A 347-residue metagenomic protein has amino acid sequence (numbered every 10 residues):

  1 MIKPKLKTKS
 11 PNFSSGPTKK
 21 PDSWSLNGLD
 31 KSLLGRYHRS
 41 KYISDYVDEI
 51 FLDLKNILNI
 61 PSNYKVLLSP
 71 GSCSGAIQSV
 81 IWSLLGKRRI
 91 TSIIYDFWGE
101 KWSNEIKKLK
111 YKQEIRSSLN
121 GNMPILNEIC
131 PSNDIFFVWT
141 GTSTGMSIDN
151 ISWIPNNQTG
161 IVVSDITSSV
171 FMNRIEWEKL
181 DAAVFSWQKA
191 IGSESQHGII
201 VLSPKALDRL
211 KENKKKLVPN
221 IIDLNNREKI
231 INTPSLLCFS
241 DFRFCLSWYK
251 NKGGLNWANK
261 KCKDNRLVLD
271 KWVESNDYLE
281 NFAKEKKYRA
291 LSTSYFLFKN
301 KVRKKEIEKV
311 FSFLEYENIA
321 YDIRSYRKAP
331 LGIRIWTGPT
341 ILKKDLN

Functional and structural regions predicted by a protein language model:
M1-K41: N-terminal "arm"/small-domain region of PLP-dependent enzymes with the aminotransferase-like
N27-S79, S83, Y95-E105: Conserved N-terminal alpha-helix of the aminotransferase class I/II PLP-enzyme fold
G75, W82-I135: PLP-dependent aminotransferase-like
N120-F171, A182: Active-site phosphate-binding strand-loop segment of PLP-dependent enzymes
W177-Q188, G198: Conserved active-site segment immediately N-terminal to the catalytic lysine that forms the internal aldimine
Q188-W272: Active-site C-terminal subdomain of aminotransferase-like
E274, Y278-K344: Conserved C-terminal alpha-helix-loop-beta "cap" of PLP-dependent enzymes that closes/shapes the active-site mouth
